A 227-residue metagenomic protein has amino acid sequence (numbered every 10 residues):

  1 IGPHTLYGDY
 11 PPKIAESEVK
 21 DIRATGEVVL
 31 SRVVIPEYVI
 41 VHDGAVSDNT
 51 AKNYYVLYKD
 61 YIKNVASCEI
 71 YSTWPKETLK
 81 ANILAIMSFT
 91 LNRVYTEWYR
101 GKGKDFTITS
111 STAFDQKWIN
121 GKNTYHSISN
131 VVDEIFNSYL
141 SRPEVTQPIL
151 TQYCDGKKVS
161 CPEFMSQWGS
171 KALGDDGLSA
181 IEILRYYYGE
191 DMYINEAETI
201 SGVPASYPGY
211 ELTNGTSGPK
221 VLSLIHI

Functional and structural regions predicted by a protein language model:
I1-I225: Conserved, single-site charged/polar hotspot
